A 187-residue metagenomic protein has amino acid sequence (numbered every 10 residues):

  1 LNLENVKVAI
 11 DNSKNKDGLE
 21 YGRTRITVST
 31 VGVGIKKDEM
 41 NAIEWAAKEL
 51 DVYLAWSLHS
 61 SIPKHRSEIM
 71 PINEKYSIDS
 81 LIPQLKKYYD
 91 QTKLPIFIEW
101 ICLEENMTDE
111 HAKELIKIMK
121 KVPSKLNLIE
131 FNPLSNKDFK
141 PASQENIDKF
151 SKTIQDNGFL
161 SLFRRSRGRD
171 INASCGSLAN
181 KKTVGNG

Functional and structural regions predicted by a protein language model:
L1-T153, N157: Conserved AdoMet/S-adenosylmethionine-binding subsite of the radical SAM
D156, G168-G187: Radical SAM enzyme core and accessory elements
L160-L162: Conserved beta-strand segments of alpha/beta enzyme cores
R165: Conserved histidine-centered catalytic loops in small-molecule metabolism enzymes
